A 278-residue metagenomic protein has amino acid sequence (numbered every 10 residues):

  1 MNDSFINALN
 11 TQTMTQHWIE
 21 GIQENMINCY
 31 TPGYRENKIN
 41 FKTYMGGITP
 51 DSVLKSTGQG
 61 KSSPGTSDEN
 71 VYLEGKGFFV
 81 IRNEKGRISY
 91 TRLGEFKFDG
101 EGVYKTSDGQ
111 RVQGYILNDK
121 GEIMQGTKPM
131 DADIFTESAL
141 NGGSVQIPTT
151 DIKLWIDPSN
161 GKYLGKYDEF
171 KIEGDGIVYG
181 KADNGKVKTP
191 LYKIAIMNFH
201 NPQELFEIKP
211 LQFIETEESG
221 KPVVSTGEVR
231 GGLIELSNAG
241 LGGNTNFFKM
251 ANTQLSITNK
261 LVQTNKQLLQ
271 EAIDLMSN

Functional and structural regions predicted by a protein language model:
M1-K128, T150, I156-N278: Amphipathic alpha-helical polymerization modules
G121, T127-S138, G142-S144: Soluble non-transmembrane domains of integral membrane proteins
